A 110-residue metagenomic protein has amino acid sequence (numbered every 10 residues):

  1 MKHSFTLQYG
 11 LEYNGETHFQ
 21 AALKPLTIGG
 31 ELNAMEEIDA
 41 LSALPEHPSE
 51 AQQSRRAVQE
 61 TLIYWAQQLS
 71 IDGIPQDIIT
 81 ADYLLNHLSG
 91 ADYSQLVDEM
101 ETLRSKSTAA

Functional and structural regions predicted by a protein language model:
M1-A110: Short, surface-exposed, charged amphipathic helix/loop patches that serve as local interaction elements
